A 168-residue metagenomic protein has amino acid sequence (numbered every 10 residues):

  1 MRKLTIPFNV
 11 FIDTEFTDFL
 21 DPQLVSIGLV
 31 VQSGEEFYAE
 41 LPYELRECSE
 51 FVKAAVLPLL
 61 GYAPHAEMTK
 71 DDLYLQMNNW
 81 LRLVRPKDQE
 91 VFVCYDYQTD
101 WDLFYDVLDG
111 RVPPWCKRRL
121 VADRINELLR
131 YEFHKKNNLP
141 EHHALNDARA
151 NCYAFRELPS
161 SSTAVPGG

Functional and structural regions predicted by a protein language model:
M1-R2: Charged, flexible boundary elements
T5-Y95: Conserved non-catalytic scaffold segment of RNase H-like nuclease domains
F16-D18, T99, A150: Short, glycine/acidic-enriched loop or turn micro-motifs at the edges of active sites
V30-V31, D109-P113, S160: Short, surface-exposed basic-aromatic patches at helix termini and helix-loop junctions that form
C94-Y97, F133-G168: Acidic, Mg2+-coordinating catalytic module of metal-dependent nucleases/exonucleases that use a two-metal-ion mechanism
T99-R118: Substrate-recognition/cap helix-loop segment adjacent to the acidic, metal-dependent catalytic center of Asp-based
C116-N137: Short, flexible loop segments at boundaries between secondary-structure elements
